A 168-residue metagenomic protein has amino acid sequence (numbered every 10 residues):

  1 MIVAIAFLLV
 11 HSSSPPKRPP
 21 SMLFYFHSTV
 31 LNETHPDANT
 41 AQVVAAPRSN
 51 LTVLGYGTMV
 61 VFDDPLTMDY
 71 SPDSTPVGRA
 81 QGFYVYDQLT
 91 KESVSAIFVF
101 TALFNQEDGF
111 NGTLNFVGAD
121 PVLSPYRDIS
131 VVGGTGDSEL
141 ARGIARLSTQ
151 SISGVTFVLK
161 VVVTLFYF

Functional and structural regions predicted by a protein language model:
M1-G112, Y126, T156-V158: Extracellular or lumenal secretory-pathway regions
E92-T149: Acidic, glycine-rich flexible loop segments
Q150-V155: Short, exposed beta-strand-loop hairpins at the edges of beta-sheets in extracellular/periplasmic proteins
V158-Y167: Short, low-complexity, Pro/Ser/Thr/Gly-rich segments in the mature regions of secreted, periplasmic
